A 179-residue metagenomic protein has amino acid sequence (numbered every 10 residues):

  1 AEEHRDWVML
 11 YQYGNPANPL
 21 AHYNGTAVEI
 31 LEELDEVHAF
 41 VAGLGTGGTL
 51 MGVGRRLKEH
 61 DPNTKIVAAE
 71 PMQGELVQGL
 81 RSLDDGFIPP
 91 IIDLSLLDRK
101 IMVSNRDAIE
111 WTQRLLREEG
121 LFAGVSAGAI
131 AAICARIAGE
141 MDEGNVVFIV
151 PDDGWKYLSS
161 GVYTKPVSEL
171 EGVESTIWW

Functional and structural regions predicted by a protein language model:
E2-D6, K58-V125, E140, G161-W179: Active-site/ligand-binding loops adjacent to catalytic centers
W7-G45, R56, R106-F122: Active-site/ligand-binding-proximal alpha/beta "capping" segment
V8-L10, V41, V67, I101 (+1 more regions): Hydrophobic/aromatic beta-strand patches that form the interior of the parallel beta-sheet core in alpha/beta enzyme
G14-A17, G45-G48, E70-E75, D84 (+2 more regions): Glycine-rich beta-alpha junction loops
E32, R55, E59, A132-G139: Short, well-ordered alpha-helices that flank and scaffold nucleotide-derived cofactor binding pockets
G43-V53, S126-C134, Y157: Short glycine/serine/threonine-rich phosphate/pyrophosphate-binding segments that cradle anionic phosphate groups
L115-R117, E143-V162: ATP/nucleoside-binding phosphotransfer catalytic cores, i.e., glycine-rich phosphate-binding loops
